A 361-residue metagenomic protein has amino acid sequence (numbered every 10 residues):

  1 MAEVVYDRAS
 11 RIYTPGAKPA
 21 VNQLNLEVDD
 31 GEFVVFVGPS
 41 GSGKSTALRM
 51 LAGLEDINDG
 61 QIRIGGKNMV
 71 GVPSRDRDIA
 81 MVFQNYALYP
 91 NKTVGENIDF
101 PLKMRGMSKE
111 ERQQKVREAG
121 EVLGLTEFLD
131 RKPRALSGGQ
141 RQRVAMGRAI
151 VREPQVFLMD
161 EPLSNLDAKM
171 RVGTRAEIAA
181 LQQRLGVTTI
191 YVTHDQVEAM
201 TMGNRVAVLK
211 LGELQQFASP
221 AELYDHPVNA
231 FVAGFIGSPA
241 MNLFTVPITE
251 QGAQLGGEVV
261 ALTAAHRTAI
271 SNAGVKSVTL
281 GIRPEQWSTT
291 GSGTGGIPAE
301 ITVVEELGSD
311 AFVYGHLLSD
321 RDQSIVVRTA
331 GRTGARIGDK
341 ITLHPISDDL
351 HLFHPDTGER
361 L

Functional and structural regions predicted by a protein language model:
M1-E3, R11-Q23, P73: A short, flexible loop at the N-terminus of ABC-type nucleotide-binding domains that lies
V5, E27, R63, T342-H344: ABC ATPase nucleotide-binding domain
V37-P39: The feature captures the beta-strand-to-loop junction immediately N-terminal to the Walker
A52: Helix-to-loop junction immediately C-terminal to a conserved catalytic motif
N58-Q61, E111, L211, L350: Conserved coupling/switch loops of ABC nucleotide-binding domains, chiefly the family-specific signature
G60-N68: Conserved ABC transporter NBD signature motif
S74-F231: ABC ATPase nucleotide-binding domains
P239-M241, Q251-L361: Non-catalytic connector elements of ABC transporters
